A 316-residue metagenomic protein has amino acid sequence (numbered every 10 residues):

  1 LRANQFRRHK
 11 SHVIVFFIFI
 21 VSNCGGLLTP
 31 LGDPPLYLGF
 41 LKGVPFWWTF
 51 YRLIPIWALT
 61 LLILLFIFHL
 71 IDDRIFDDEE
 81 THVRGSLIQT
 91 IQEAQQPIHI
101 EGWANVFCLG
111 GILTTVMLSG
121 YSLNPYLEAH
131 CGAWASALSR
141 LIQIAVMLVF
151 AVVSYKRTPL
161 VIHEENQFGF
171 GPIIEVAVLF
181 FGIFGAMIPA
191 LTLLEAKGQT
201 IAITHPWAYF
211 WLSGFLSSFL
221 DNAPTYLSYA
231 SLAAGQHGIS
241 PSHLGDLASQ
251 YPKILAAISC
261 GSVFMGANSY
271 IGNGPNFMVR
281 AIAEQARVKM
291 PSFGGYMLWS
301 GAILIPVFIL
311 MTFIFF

Functional and structural regions predicted by a protein language model:
L1-H9, V13-V21, L38-I54, I188-N268 (+2 more regions): Membrane-interfacial helix-loop connectors
F6-V13, L28, W47-A94, C260 (+1 more regions): Juxtamembrane and boundary regions of transmembrane helices in multi-pass small-molecule transporters and channels
K10-F16, Q96-C108, Q167-A177, M297-S300: Alpha-helical transmembrane segments and their helix-start/interface "positive-inside/aromatic belt" motifs in integral
I18-G26, G85-E93, P172-G185, F210 (+1 more regions): Small-residue-rich segments of transmembrane alpha-helices in multi-pass membrane proteins, especially helix faces
D33-T49, T115-C131, F315-F316: Transmembrane helix-loop junctions at the membrane interface of multipass transporters and ion channels
I71-F107, V152-G171, K289-M290: Intrinsically disordered, low-complexity non-transmembrane regions of multi-pass membrane transporters
W103-T115, V178-F184, A257-I258, W299-V307: Hydrophobic membrane-spanning alpha-helices of multi-pass integral membrane proteins
L109-Q236: Transmembrane helical segments that form the transport core of multi-pass membrane transport proteins
